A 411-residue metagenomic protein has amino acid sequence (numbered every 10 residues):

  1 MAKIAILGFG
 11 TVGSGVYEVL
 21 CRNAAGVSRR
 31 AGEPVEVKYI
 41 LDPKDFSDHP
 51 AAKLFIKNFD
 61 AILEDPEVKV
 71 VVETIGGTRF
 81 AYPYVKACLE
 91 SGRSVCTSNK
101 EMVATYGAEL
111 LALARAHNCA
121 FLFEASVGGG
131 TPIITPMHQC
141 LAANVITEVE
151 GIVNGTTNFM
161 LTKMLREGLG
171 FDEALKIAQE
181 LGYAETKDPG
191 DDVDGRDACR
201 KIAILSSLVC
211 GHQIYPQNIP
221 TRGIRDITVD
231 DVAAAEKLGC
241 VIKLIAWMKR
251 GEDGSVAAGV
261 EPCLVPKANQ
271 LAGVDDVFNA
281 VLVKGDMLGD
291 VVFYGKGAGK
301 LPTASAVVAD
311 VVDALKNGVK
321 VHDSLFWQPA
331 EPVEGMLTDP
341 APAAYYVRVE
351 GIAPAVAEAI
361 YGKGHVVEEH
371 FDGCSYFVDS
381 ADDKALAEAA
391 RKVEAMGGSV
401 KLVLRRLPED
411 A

Functional and structural regions predicted by a protein language model:
M1-S91: N-terminal glycine-/serine-/threonine-rich beta1-alpha1-beta2 phosphate-ribose binding loop of Rossmann-like
L7, T11, G15, V35 (+16 more regions): Conserved active-site and cofactor/substrate-binding residues in soluble primary-metabolism enzymes
V68, R115-D197, I204: Rossmann-like NAD(P)H-binding beta-loop-alpha module
A81-A87, S91, K100-H138: Rossmann-fold NAD(P)-binding glycine/threonine-rich loop
S94-C96: A short hydrophobic/small-residue beta-strand
I146-E150, N158-L161, L165, Y183-G190 (+2 more regions): Catalytic, metal-anchored helix/loop core of enzyme active sites in primary metabolism
E173-G273, F278-A280: Substrate-binding/catalytic subdomain of NAD(P)-dependent oxidoreductase enzymes
V311-A411: A conserved regulatory-domain signal marking ACT and ACT-like small-molecule sensing domains and adjacent regulatory
